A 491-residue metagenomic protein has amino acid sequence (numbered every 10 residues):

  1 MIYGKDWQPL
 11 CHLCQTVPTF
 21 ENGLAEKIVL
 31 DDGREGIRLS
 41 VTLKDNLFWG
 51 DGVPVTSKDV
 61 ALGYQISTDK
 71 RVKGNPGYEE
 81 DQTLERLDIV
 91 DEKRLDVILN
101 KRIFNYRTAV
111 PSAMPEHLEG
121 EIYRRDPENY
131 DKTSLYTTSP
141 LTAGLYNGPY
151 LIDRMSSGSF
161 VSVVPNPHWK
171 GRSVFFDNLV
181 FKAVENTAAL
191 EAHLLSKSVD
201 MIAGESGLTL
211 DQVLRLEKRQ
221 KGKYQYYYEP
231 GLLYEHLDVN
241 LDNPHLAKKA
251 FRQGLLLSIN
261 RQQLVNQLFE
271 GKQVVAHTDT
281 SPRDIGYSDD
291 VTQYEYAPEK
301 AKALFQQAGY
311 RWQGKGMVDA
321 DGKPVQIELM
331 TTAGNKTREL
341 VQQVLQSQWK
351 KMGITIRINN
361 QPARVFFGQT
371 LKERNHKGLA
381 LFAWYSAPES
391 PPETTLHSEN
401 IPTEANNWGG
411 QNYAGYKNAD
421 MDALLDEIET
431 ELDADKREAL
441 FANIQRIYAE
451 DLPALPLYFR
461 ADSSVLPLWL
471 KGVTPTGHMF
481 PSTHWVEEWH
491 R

Functional and structural regions predicted by a protein language model:
M1-D31, L145-N147, H478: N-terminal lobe/hinge region of extracytoplasmic solute-binding protein
I2-Q8, S112-V174, N178, A188 (+3 more regions): Gly/Pro-rich hinge or "lid" segments in bacterial periplasmic/extracellular proteins
Q15, G36-T42, V60-Y64, L95-V97 (+7 more regions): Short, well-ordered beta-strand elements
V17-G74, D96, H193, H245: Aromatic- and charge-enriched surface segment that lines or borders ligand/interaction sites
T56-G63, E92-D96, G148-P149, D177-N178 (+6 more regions): Alpha-helical secondary-structure segments
A61, G77-N129: Surface-exposed binding/hinge segments that line and control ligand-binding clefts or catalytic entry sites
S67, R71-G74, L87-I89, D153-P167 (+6 more regions): Extracellular/periplasmic solute-recognition and catalytic clefts
S156-F160, P165, Y234-E235, L256-T292 (+3 more regions): Detector for C-terminal structural segments
